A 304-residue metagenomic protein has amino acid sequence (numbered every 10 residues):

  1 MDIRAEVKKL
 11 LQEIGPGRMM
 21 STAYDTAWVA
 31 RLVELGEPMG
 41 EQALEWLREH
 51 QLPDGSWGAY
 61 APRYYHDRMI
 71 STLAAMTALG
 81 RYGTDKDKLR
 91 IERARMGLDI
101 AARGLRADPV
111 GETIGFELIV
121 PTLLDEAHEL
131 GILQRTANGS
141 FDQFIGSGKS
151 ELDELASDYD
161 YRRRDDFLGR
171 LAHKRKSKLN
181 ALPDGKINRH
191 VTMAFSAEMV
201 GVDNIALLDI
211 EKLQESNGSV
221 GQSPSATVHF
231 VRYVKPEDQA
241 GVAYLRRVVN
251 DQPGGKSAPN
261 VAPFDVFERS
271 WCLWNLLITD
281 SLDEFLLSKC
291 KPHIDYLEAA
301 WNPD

Functional and structural regions predicted by a protein language model:
M1-D304: Preference for long, amphipathic alpha-helical scaffolds in soluble/luminal domains and all-alpha bundles
